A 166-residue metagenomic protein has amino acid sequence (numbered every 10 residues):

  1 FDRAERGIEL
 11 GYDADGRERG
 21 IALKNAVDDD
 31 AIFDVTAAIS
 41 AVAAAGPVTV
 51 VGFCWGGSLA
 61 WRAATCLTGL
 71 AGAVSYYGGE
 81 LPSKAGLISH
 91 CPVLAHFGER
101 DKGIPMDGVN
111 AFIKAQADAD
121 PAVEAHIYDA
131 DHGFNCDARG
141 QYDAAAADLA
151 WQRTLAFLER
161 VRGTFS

Functional and structural regions predicted by a protein language model:
F1-S166: N-terminal cap/leader regions of alpha/beta-hydrolase-fold enzymes, predominantly small-molecule hydrolases
